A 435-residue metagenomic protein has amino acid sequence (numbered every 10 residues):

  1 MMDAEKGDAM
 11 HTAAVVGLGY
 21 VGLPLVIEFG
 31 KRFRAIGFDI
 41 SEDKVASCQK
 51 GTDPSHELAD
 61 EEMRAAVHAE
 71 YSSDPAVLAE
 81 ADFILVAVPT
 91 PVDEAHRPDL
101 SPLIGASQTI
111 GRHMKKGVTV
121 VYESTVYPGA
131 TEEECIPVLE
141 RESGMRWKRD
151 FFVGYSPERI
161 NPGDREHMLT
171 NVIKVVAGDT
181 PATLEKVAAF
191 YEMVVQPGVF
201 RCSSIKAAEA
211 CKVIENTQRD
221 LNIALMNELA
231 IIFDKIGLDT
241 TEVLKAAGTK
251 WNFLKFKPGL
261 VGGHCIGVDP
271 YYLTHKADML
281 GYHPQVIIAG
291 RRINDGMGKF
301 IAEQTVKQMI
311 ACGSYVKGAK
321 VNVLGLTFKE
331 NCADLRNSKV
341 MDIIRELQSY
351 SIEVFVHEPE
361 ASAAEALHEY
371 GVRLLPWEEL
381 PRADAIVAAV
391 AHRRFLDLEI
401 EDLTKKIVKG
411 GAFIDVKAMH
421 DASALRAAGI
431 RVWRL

Functional and structural regions predicted by a protein language model:
M2-L435: Structural/interface elements that position substrates and couple domains in central-metabolism enzymes
